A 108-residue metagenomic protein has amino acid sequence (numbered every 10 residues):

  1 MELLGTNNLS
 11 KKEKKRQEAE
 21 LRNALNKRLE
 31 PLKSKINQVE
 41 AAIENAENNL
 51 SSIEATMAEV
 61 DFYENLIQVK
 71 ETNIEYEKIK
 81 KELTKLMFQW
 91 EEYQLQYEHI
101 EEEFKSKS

Functional and structural regions predicted by a protein language model:
M1-S108: Charged, heptad-repeat coiled-coil alpha-helices that serve as long linker/dimerization "arms" in large NTP-dependent
